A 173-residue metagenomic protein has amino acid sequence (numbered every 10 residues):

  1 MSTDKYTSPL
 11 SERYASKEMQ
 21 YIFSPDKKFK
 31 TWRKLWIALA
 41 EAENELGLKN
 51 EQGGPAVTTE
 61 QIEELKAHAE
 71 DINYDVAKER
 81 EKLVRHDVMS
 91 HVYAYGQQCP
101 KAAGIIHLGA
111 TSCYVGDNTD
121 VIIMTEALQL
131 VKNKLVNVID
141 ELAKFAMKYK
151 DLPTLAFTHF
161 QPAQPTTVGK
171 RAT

Functional and structural regions predicted by a protein language model:
M1-T173: A helix-coil-helix interface module used to build multimeric assemblies and to scaffold catalytic/cofactor sites
